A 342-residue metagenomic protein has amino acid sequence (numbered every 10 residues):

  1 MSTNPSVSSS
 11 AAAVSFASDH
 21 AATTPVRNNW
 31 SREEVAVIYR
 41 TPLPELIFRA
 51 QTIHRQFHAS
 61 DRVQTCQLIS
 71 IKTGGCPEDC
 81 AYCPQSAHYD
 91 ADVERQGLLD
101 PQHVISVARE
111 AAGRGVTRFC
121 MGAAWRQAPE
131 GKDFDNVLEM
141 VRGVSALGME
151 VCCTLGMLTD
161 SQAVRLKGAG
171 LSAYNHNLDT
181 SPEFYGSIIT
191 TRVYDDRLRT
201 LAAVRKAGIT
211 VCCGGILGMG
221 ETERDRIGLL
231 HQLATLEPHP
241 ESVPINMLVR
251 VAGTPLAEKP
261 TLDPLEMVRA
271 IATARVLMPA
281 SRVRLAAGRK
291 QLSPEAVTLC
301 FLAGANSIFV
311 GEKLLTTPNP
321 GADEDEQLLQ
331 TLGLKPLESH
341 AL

Functional and structural regions predicted by a protein language model:
S2-D61, A234-L342: Auxiliary Fe-S-binding modules of radical SAM enzymes
V14, P25-H103, V107, G113-R114 (+2 more regions): N-terminal [4Fe-4S]-dependent radical SAM core
D61-I69, C76-P77, A81-A87, L138-S145 (+2 more regions): Mobile, glycine- and charge-enriched loop segments and immediately flanking short secondary-structure elements within
V63-L68, F119-M121, V151-C153, Y174-H176 (+4 more regions): Hydrophobic faces of well-ordered beta-strands that scaffold small-molecule active sites in alpha/beta enzyme cores
Q67, G74, G115, G214-G218 (+2 more regions): Glycine-centered small-residue hotspots that permit tight backbone geometry or close packing
L68-I71, W125-R126, L155, L217-M219 (+2 more regions): Conserved short loop/turn motifs at secondary-structure junctions
G74-E78, V164, S293-V297: Short, solvent-exposed polar/charged micro-motifs at secondary-structure junctions
A87-G214, M219-T235: Conserved Radical SAM active-site core
